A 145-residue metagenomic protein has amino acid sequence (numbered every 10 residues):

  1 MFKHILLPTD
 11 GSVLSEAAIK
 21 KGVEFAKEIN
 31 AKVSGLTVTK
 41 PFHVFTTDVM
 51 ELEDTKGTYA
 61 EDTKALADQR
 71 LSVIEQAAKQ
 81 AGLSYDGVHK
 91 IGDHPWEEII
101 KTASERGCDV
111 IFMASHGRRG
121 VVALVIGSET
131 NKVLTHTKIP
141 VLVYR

Functional and structural regions predicted by a protein language model:
K3-D54, A77-A81, D86: Small/aliphatic-rich secondary-structure junction motif
A18, F45-D48, E97-I100, A123-V125: Short, well-ordered secondary-structure micro-motifs
M50-D54, S104-R106, E129-T130: Short, hinge-like loop/turn segments at secondary-structure boundaries
D54-Q69: A short acidic, glycine-rich active-site loop that binds or catalyzes chemistry on phosphate/adenosine moieties
Q76-I111: Structural beta-alpha unit
V110-H136: Glycine-rich, Arg-bearing micro-motifs that act as flexible, cationic patches
V141-R145: Short hydrophobic/aromatic patches at helix-to-coil boundaries
